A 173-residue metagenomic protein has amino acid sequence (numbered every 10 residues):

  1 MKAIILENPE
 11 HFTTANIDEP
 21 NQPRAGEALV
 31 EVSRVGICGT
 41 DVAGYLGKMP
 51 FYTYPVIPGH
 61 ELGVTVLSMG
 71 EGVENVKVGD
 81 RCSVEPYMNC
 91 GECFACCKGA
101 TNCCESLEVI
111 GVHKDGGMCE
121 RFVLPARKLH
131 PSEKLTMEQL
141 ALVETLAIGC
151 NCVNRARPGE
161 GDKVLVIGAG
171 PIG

Functional and structural regions predicted by a protein language model:
K2, E27-L29, K163: Residues that mark the start of a beta-strand
E7, E19-P20, T53-G59, I110-K114 (+1 more regions): Short Gly/Pro-enriched turn/cap motifs at secondary-structure boundaries
N8-E10, R24: Residue-level recognition of beta-strand termini and adjacent short loop/turns
P20-V35, K48-F94, E133-L135: Glycine-rich beta-strand-centered segment in the early N-terminal region that forms part of a ligand/cofactor-binding
T40-A43: Cytochrome P450 core scaffold surrounding the K-helix E-X-X-R motif and the conserved "meander" helix-loop region
C90-I167: NAD(P)H dinucleotide-binding glycine-rich loop of Rossmann-like/cofactor-binding domains, especially the beta1-alpha1
G173: N-terminal Rossmann-fold NAD(P) dinucleotide-binding loop
